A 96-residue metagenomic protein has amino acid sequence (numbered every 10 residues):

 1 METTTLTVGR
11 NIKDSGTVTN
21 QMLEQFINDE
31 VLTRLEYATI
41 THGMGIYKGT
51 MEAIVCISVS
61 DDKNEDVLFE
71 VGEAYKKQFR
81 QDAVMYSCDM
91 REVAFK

Functional and structural regions predicted by a protein language model:
M1-K96: Positively charged, small/polar-rich N-terminal and surface patches that mediate targeting and assembly and bind
